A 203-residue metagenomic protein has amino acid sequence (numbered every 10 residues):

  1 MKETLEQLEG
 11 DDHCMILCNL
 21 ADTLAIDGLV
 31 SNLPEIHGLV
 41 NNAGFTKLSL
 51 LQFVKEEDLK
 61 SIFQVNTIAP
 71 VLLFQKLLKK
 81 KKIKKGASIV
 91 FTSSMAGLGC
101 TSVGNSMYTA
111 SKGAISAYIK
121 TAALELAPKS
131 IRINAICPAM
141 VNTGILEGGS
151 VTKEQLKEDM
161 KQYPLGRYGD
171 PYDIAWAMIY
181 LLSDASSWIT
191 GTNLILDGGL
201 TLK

Functional and structural regions predicted by a protein language model:
L50-L51, D58-K60, Q155, D159: Substrate-binding pocket helix/loop in short-chain dehydrogenase/reductase
V54, C100-T109, T121: Active-site loop-to-helix junction immediately N-terminal to the catalytic Tyr of the SDR YXXXK motif in Rossmann-fold
F74, S111, I119: Active-site helix of classical SDR
S94: Residue(s) in the substrate-gating loop at a strand-loop-helix junction that position the organic substrate next
A127, R132, I189-G191: Short, small/polar-rich loop/turn modules that mediate ligand/substrate recognition or access, typified
Y163-I174: A conserved structural motif in NAD(P)-dependent oxidoreductases
I179, T190-K203: Short C-terminal tail/terminal secondary-structure segment of NAD(P)H-dependent dehydrogenase/reductase domains
